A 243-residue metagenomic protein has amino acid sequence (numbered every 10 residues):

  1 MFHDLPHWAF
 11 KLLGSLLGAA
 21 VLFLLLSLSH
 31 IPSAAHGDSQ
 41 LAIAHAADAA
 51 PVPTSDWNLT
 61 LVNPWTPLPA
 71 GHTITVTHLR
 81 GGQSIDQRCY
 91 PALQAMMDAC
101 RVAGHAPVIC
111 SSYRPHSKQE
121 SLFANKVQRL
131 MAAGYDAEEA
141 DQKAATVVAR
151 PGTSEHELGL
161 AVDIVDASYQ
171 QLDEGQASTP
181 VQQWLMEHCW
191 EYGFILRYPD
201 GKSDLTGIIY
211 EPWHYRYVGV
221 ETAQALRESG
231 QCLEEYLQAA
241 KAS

Functional and structural regions predicted by a protein language model:
F2-S243: Extracytoplasmic cell-surface/polysaccharide-interacting catalytic and binding patches
